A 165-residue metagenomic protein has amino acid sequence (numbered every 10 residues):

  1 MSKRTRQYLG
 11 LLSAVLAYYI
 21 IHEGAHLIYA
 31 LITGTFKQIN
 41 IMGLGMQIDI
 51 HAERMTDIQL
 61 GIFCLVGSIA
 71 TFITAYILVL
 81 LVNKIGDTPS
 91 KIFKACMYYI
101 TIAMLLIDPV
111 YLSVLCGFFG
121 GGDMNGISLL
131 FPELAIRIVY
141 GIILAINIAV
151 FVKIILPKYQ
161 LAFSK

Functional and structural regions predicted by a protein language model:
M1-L12, L31, F72-Y76, L80: Active-site scaffold of zinc-dependent metalloenzymes
S2-I20, S90-Y99: Alpha-helical transmembrane segments and their helix-start/interface "positive-inside/aromatic belt" motifs in integral
G10-L60: Small-residue-rich helix-interface/hinge motifs
I48-A162: Metalloprotease/metallohydrolase-associated module, dominated by Zn2+-dependent proteases
